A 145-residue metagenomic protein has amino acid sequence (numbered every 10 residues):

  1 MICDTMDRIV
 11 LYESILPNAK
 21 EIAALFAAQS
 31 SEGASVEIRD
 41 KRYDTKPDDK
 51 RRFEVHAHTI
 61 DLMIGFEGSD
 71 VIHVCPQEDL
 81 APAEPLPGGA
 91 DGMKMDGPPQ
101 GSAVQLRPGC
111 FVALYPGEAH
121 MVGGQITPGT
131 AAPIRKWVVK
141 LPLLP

Functional and structural regions predicted by a protein language model:
M1-K41, K50-V55: A short, N-terminal "cap"/entry segment at the start of jelly-roll beta-barrel domains of the cupin/DSBH fold
V36-H56, F66-A81: Conserved short histidine dyad/triad with adjacent acidic residue
K41-H56, G88-Q100, M121: Short acidic (Asp/Glu) patches
A57-V71, P76-E78, P85-D96, K140: Short, conserved beta-strand element in jelly-roll/cupin
L62, G101-V104, P128: Short, surface-exposed secondary-structure edge patches
V104-I126: Conserved metal-binding segment of the jelly-roll/cupin
F111-A113, G129-P145: A short hydrophobic beta-strand segment most commonly corresponding to one strand of the jelly-roll/cupin
